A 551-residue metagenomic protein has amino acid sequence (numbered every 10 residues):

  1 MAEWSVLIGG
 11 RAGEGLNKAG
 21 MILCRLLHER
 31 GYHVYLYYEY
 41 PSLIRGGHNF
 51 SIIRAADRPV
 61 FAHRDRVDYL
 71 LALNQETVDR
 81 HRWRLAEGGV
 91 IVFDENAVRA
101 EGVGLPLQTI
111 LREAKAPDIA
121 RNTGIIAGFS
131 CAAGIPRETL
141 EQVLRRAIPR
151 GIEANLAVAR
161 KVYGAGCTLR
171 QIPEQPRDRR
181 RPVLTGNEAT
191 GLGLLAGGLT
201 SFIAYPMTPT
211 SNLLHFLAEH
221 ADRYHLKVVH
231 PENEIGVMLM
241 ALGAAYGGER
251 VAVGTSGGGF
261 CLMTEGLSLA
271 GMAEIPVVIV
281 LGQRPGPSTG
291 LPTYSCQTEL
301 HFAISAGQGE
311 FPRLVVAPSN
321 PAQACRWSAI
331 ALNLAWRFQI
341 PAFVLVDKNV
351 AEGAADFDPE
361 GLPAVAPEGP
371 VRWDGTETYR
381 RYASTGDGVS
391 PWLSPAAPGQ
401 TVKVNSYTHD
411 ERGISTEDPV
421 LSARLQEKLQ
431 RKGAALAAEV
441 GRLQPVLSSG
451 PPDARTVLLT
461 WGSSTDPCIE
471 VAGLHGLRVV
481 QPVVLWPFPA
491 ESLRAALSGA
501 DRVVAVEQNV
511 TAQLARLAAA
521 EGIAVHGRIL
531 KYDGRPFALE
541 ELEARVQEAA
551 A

Functional and structural regions predicted by a protein language model:
M1-G197, S201-I203, A496: Active-site cofactor/cluster-binding pocket
A2-D65, Y69-R82, S201, T208-S305 (+1 more regions): Thiamine diphosphate
A12, L107-R112, D118-A120, I125-I148 (+4 more regions): Peripheral docking tails and interdomain loops at the edges of cofactor- or intermediate-handling domains
Y37, E138-L140, I152-V158, L169-E174 (+4 more regions): Flexible, glycine/charged-enriched surface loops at secondary-structure junctions
A72, V92-D94, T255, V278-G282 (+4 more regions): Short beta-strand segments
A165-D178, L194-L199, A218-Y224, V280-R284 (+3 more regions): Gly-rich Lys/Arg/Thr-decorated short loops/hinges at beta-loop-alpha junctions or inter-strand turns that position
L184-G186, L195-G197, L332-A551: Flexible, low-complexity linker and terminal segments
